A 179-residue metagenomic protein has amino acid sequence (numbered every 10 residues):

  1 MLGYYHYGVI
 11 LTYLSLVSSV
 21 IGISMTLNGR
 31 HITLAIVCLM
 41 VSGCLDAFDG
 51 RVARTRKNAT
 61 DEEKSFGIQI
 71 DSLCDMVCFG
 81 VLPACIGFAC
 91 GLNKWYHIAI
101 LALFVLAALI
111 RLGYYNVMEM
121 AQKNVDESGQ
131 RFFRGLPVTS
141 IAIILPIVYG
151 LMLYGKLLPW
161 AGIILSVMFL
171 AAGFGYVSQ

Functional and structural regions predicted by a protein language model:
M1-G50, G175-Q179: Topogenic membrane-insertion module of multi-pass membrane proteins
L2-H6, R30, E62, F66-Q69 (+3 more regions): Juxtamembrane loop-transmembrane helix junctions in multi-pass integral membrane proteins, especially the extracellular
H6-Y13, L34-V37, Q69, L73 (+4 more regions): Alpha-helical transmembrane segments of integral membrane proteins
V9-Y13, T55-L112: Multi-pass membrane catalytic core of lipid/isoprenoid biosynthesis enzymes
I21-V37, V77, V81-A102, I147-I164: Helix-coil boundary and interhelical linker segments in multi-pass alpha-helical membrane proteins
D46, V105-M118, M168-Q179: Transmembrane alpha-helical segments that form the membrane-embedded catalytic/substrate-channel core of multi-pass
D49-S65, Y114-R131: Cytosolic, membrane-interface loops and tails of multi-pass inner-membrane proteins
V125-Q179: C-terminal membrane-associated helical module and adjoining short loops/tails
